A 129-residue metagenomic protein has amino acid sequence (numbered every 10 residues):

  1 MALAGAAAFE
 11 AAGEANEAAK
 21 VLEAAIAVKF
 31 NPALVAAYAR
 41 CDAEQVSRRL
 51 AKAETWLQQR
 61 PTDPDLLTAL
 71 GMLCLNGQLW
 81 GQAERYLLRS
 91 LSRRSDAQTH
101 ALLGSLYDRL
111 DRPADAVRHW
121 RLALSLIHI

Functional and structural regions predicted by a protein language model:
M1-A19: Long, internal scaffold/assembly segments composed of regular secondary structure
L3-A4, A36-Y38, D65-A69, A101-L102 (+1 more regions): Alpha-solenoid helical repeat scaffolds
K20-S92: Alpha-helical adaptor scaffolds
S95-Q98: C-terminal soluble interaction/assembly domains
D108-R109, P113, V117: Alpha-helical oligomerization segments
I127-I129: Conserved small/polar residues in nucleotide/adenosyl-binding loops
